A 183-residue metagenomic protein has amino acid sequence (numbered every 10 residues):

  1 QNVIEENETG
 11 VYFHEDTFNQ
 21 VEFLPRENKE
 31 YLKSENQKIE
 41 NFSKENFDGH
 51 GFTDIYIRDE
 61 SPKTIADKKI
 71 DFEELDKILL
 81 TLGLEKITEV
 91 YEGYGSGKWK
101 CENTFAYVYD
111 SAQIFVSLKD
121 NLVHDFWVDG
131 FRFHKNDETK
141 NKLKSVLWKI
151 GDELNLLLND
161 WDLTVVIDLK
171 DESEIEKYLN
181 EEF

Functional and structural regions predicted by a protein language model:
Q1-F183: Acidic (Asp/Glu-rich) sequence patches and key acidic residues that form negatively charged surfaces used
